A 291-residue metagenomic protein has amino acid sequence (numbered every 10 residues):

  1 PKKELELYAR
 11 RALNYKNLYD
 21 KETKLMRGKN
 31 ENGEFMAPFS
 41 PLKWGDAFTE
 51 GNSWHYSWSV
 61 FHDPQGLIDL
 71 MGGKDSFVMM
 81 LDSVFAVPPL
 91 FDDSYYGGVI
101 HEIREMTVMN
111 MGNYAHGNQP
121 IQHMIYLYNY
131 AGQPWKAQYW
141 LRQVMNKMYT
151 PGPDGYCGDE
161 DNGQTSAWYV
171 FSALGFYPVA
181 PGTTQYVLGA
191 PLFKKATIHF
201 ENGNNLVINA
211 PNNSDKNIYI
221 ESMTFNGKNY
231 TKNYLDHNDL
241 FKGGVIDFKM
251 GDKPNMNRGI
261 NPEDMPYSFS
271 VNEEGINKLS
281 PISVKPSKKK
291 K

Functional and structural regions predicted by a protein language model:
P1-V207, N238, V245, S280: Active-site core of glycosidic bond-cleaving carbohydrate-active enzymes
W135, T150, A180-T183, V187-K291: Beta-rich accessory regions
